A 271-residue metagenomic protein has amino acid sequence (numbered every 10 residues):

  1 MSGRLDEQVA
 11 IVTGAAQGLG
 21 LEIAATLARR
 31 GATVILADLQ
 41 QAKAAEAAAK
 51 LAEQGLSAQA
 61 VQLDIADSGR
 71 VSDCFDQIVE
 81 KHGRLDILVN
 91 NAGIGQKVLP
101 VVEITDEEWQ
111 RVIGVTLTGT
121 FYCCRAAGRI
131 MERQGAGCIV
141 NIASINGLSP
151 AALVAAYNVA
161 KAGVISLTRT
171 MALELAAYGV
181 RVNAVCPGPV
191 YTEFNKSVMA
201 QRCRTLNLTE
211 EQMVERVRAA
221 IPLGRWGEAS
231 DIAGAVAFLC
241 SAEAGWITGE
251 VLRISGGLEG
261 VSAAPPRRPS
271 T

Functional and structural regions predicted by a protein language model:
G3-I35, M171: Canonical Rossmann dinucleotide-binding motif of NAD(H)/NADP(H)-dependent dehydrogenases/reductases, specifically
G95-V98, A237, T248-T271: Short C-terminal tail/terminal secondary-structure segment of NAD(P)H-dependent dehydrogenase/reductase domains
L99-V101, E108-I113, I139, V217: Substrate-binding pocket helix/loop in short-chain dehydrogenase/reductase
C124, A160, T168: Active-site helix of classical SDR
R129, L173-A177, G245: Alpha-helical segment proximal to the catalytic Tyr-Lys
S144: Residue(s) in the substrate-gating loop at a strand-loop-helix junction that position the organic substrate next
A184, T192, L208-E243, I247 (+1 more regions): C-terminal helical subdomain
